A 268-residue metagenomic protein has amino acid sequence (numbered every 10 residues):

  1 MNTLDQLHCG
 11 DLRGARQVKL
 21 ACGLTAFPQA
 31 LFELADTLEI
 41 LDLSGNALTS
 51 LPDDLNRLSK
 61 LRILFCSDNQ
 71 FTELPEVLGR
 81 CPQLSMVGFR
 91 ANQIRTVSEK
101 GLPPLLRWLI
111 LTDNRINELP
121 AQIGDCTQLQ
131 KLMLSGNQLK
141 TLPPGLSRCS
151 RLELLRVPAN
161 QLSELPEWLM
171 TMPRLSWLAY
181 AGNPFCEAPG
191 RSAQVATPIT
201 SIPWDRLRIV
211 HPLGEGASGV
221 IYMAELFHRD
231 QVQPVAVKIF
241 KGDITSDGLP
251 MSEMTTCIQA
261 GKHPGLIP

Functional and structural regions predicted by a protein language model:
Q6, F27-F32, L51-D54, L74-V77 (+5 more regions): The feature encodes a structural signal of leucine-rich repeats
L12, E33-T37, N56-K60, G79-L84 (+4 more regions): Leucine-rich repeat
V18, E39-L43, L61-C66, V87-F89 (+4 more regions): Conserved hydrophobic beta-strand positions in leucine-rich repeat
A179-W204, V210: Juxta-kinase regulatory segment immediately upstream of eukaryotic protein kinase catalytic domains
V210-A217, I221: Protein kinase glycine-rich loop
A224-S252: ATP-binding glycine-rich loop module of kinase domains
K262-P268: Conserved HxN/HPN-centered segment at the entrance to the catalytic loop of eukaryotic protein kinase-like domains
